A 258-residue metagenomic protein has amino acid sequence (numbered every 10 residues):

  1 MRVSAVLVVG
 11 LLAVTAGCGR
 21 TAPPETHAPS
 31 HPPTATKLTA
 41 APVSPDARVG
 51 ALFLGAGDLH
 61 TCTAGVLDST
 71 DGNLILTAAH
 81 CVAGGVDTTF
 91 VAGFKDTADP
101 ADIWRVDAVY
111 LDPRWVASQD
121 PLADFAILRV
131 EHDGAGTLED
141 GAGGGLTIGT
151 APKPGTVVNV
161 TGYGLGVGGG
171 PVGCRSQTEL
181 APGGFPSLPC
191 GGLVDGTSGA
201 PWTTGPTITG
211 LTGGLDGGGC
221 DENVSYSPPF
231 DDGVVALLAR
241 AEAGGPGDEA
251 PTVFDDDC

Functional and structural regions predicted by a protein language model:
R2-S69, F230, A236-C258: Protease-domain processing segments flanking chymotrypsin-fold serine proteases, especially trypsin-like
G17-G19, T63, H80-V82, G173-R175 (+4 more regions): Sequence contexts marking disulfide-bonded cysteines in secreted/extracellular proteins
A35-A47, A56, T88-A135: Conserved catalytic-core segment of clan PA serine endopeptidases
P42-K95, Q177-P182, G213-G214, C258: Catalytic histidine site
A47, D71-N73, P154-V157, T207-I208: Loop/turn elements at helix/coil->beta-strand transitions in domains of secreted/extracellular proteins
D58, D71, C81-A83, D96-A98 (+5 more regions): Solvent-exposed loop/turn segments at secondary-structure junctions within structured extracellular/periplasmic domains
P121-G196: Chymotrypsin/trypsin-fold serine protease catalytic domain
G192-E222: Catalytic nucleophile loop of clan PA
